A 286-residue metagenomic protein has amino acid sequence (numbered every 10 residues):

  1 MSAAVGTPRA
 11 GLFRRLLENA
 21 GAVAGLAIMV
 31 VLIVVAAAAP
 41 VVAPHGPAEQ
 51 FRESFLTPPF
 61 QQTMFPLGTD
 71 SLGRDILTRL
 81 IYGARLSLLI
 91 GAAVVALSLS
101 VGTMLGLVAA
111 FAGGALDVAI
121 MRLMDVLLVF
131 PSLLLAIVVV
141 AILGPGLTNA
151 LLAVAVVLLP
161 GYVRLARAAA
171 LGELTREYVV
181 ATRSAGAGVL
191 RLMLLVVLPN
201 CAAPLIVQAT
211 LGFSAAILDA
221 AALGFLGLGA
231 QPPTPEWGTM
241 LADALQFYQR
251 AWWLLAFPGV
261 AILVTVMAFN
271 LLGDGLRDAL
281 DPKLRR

Functional and structural regions predicted by a protein language model:
M1-T103, L107-V108, G114, L133 (+6 more regions): Gly/Trp-centered helix-boundary motif
E18, T78-I90, V94, D125-L128 (+4 more regions): Alpha-helical transmembrane segments of multi-pass membrane proteins
L32-I33, L99, D125, A141 (+4 more regions): Residue-level recognition of pore/gate-forming positions within transmembrane alpha-helices of multi-pass
P66, D70, I76, V101 (+3 more regions): Generic hydrophobic transmembrane alpha-helix motif, especially the helices
L86-I90, L105, D117-M121, T148-L152 (+5 more regions): Short alpha-helical transmembrane interface motifs in multi-pass membrane proteins
M104, V108, A155, G212-F213 (+1 more regions): Small-residue-rich transmembrane alpha-helices
V118, L165-C201, D278, P282: Short cytoplasmic-facing helical segments at TM-TM junctions of multi-pass membrane proteins
L128, V139-I142, A169-A170, L218-A261: Glycine-rich helix-loop "coupling/hinge" segments at transmembrane-helix boundaries in multipass transporters
